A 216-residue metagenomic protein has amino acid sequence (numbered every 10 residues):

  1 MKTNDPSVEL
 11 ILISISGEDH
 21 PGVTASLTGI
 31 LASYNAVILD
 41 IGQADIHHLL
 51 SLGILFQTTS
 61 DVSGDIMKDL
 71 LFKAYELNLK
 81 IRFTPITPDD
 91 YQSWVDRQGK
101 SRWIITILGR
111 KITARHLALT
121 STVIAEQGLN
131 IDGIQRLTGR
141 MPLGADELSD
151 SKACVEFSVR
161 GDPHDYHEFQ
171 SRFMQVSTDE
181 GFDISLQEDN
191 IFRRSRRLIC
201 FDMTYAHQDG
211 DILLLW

Functional and structural regions predicted by a protein language model:
M1-R196: A conserved regulatory-domain signal marking ACT and ACT-like small-molecule sensing domains and adjacent regulatory
R193-W216: Active-site neighborhood of HAD-like aspartate-dependent phosphohydrolases
